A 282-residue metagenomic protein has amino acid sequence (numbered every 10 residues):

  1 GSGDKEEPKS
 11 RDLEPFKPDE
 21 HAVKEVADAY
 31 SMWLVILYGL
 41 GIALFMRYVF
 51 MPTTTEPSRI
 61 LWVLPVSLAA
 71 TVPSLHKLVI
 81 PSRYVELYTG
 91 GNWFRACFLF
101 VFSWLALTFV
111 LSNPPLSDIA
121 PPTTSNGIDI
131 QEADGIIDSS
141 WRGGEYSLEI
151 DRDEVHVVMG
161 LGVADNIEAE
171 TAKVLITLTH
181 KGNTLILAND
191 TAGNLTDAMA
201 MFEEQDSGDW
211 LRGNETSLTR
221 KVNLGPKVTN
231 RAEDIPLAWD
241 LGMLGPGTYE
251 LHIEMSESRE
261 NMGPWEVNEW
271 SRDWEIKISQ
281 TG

Functional and structural regions predicted by a protein language model:
D12-S31, L87: Cytosolic juxtamembrane amphipathic/interface segments immediately preceding and feeding into a transmembrane helix
Y48-H76: Short alpha-helical packing/oligomerization segments
V79-L87, L99-A120: Transmembrane alpha-helices and immediately adjacent membrane-cytoplasm interface residues in multi-pass integral
L116-H156, K181-L195: Short, compositionally biased P/S/T/A/G/V-rich stretches that sit at domain boundaries
N126-G127, G162-A164, M255-G282: Short beta-strand elements
R152-G182, I186: Aromatic/hydrophobic beta-strand junction motif of beta-rich domains
W210-A238: Aromatic sugar-binding surface patches on proteins that engage polysaccharides or sugar-phosphate polymers
L241-T248: Surface-exposed, short loops/turns at beta-strand junctions within beta-sandwich domains
